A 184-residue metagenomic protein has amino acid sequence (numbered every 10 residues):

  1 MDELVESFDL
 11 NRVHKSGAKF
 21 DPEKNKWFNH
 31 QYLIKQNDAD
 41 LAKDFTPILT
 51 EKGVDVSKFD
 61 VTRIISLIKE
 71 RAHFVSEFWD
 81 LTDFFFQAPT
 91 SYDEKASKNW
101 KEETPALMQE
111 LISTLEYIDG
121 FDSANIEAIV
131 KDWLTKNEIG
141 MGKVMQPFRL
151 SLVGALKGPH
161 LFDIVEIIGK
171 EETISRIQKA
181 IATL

Functional and structural regions predicted by a protein language model:
M1-K52: A conserved active-site cap/scaffold subdomain adjacent to cofactor or substrate pockets
D2, P22-K26, T62, S66 (+4 more regions): Non-catalytic, well-ordered alpha-helical scaffold segments
K15-D21, D55-I64, T135-K143, L156: Structural motif
W27-Q31, E70-H73, P147-S151: Short, hydrophobic/amphipathic alpha-helical patches that form generic packing surfaces within helical domains
I34-D38, S76-W79, G154-L161: Short helix-capping/linker segments at secondary-structure and domain boundaries
D38-N137: Small-residue-rich helix-loop
S123-L184: Charged substrate- and nucleic-acid-binding regions of tRNA-handling and nucleotidyl-transfer enzymes, centered on
